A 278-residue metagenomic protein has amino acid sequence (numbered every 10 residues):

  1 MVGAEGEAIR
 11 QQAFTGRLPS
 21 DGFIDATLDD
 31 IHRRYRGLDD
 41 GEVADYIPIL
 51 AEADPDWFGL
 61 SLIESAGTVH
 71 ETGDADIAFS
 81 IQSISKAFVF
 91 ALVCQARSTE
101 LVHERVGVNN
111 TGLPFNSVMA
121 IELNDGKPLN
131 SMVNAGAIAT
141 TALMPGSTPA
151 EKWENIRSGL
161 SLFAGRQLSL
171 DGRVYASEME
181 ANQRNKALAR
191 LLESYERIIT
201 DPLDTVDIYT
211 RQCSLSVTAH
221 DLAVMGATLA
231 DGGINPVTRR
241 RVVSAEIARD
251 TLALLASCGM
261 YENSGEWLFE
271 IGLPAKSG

Functional and structural regions predicted by a protein language model:
V2-D40, V93-Y209: Active-site-adjacent helix/loop patches that line small-molecule binding or acyl-intermediate pockets
R36-T72: A short, well-structured edge-of-sheet supersecondary motif
L50-A53, P128-N130, E180, I271-K276: Short Gly/Pro-enriched turn/cap motifs at secondary-structure boundaries
A66-G67, S80-H103, M225: Active-site SXXK
A78, V206-D207, C213, V217 (+2 more regions): Cytosolic covalent-transfer regions centered on His/Cys nucleophiles that carry phosphoryl or persulfide groups
A87, S216-I234: Active-site-proximal alpha-helical segments within enzyme catalytic domains
G233-L254: Conserved active-site-proximal loop/helix segments of enzymes involved in bacterial cell-wall and related
L255-G278: Short, Gly/Ser/Thr-enriched beta-strand-loop segments that form substrate-interacting elements of hydrolase/peptidase
